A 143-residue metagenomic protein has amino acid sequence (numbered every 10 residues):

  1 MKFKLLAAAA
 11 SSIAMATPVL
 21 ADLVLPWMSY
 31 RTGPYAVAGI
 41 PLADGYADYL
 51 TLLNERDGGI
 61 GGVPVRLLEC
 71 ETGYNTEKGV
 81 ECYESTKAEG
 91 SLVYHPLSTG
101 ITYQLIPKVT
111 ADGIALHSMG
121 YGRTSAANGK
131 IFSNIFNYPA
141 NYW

Functional and structural regions predicted by a protein language model:
M1-A7: Bacterial N-terminal signal peptides that target proteins for export
I13-A21: Sec/Tat signal peptide C-region and signal peptidase I cleavage site
L25-A47, C70-E77, S98: Extracytoplasmic "Venus flytrap"
S29-Y35, L50-D57, T86-G90, V109 (+1 more regions): Sec/Tat-exported extracytoplasmic proteins
D44, E89-W143: Extracytoplasmic ligand/sensor domains, especially the bilobed periplasmic-binding protein
D44-L67: Signal peptide-proximal N-terminal region of secreted/periplasmic/extracellular or secretory-lumen proteins
G59-G73, I131-I135: Short beta-strand elements in bilobed, periplasmic/extracellular small-molecule ligand-binding domains
L68-E69, G73-L92: Short, well-structured alpha-helical segments in soluble
